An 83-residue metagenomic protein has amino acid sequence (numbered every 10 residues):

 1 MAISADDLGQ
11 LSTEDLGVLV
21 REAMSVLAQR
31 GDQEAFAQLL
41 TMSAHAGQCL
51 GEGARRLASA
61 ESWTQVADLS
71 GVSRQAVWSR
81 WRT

Functional and structural regions predicted by a protein language model:
M1-R30: General nucleic-acid-binding
A28-E52: Short, Lys/Arg-enriched anionic-surface-contact patches
L50, S70, W81-R82: DNA major-groove recognition helix of helix-turn-helix
L57, R80: Residues in the recognition helix of alpha-helical DNA-binding motifs
A60-S62: Residue-level signal for the short linker/turn that defines the boundary of a DNA-recognition helix
V66-A67: The alpha-helix within a helix-turn-helix
Q75: Key DNA-contact positions within bacterial/archaeal DNA-binding proteins
